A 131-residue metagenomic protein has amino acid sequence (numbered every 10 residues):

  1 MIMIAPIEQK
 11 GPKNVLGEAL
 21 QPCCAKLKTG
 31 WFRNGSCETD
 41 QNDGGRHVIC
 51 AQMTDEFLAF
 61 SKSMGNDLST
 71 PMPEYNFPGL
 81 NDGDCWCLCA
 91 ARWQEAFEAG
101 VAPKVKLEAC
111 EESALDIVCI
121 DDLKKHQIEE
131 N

Functional and structural regions predicted by a protein language model:
I2-E56, Q127-E129: Extended boundary segments
Q52-D67: Short, basic/aromatic beta-hairpin or loop at an interaction surface
S69-N76: Short alpha-helix capping/helix-loop boundary micro-motifs
W93-D116: Short, compositionally biased
E111-N131: Glycine- and charge-enriched low-complexity intrinsically disordered segments
